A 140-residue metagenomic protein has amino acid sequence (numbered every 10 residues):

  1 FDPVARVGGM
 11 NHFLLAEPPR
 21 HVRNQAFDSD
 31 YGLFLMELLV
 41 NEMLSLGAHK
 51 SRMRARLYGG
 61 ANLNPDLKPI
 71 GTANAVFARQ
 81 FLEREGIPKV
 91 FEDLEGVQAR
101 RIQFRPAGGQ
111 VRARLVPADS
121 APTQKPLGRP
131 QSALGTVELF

Functional and structural regions predicted by a protein language model:
D2-R54, L63-F140: Short acidic-hydrophobic catalytic motif
G60: Local cysteine-cluster metal-coordination motifs and their immediate loop/turn environment, predominantly Fe-S cluster
